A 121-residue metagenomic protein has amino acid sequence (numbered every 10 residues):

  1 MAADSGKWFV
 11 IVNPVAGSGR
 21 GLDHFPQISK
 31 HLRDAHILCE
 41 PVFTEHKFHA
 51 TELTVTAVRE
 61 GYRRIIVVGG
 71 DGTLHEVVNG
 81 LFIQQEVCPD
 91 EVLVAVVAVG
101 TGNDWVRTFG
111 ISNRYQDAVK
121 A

Functional and structural regions predicted by a protein language model:
M1-V68, H75, N79, Q116-V119: ATP/NTP phosphate-donor binding region
D4, R33-A35, T44, R59 (+1 more regions): Catalytic core of DAGKc-family lipid kinases
G70-D71, G100: Gly/Ser-rich catalytic serine loop of serine hydrolases
T73-H75, D104: Short, active-site-adjacent cap segments at secondary-structure transitions
